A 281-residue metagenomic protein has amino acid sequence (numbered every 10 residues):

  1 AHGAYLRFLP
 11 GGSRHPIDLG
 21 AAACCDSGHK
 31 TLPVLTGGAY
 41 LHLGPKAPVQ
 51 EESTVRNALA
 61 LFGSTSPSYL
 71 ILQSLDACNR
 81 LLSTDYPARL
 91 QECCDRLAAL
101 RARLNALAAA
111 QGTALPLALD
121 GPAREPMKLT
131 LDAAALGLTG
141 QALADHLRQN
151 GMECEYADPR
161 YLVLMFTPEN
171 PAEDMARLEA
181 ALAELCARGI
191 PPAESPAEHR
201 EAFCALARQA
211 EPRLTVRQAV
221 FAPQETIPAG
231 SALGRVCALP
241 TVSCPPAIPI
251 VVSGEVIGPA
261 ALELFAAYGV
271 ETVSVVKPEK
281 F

Functional and structural regions predicted by a protein language model:
A1-L117, A133: Conserved PLP-enzyme active-site core in the AAT-like
L9, T36, S66, P245-P246 (+3 more regions): Solvent-exposed, flexible loop/coil residues
N105-A260, L264-V270: Conserved C-terminal alpha-helix-loop-beta "cap" of PLP-dependent enzymes that closes/shapes the active-site mouth
E263, T272, V276-K280: Terminal helix/beta-alpha structural elements that buttress the NAD(P)+-binding lobe
